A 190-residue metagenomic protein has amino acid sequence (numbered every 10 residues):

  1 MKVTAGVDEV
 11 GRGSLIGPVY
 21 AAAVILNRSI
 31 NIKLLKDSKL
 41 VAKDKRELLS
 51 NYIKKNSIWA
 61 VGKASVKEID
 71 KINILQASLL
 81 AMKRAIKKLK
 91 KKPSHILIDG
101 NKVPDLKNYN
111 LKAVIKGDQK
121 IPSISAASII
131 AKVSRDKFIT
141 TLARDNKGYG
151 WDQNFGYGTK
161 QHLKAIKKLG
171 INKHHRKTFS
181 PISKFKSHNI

Functional and structural regions predicted by a protein language model:
M1-I190: RNase H-like, Mg2+-dependent phosphodiesterase core, and more generally RNA phosphate-backbone-engaging helix-loop
